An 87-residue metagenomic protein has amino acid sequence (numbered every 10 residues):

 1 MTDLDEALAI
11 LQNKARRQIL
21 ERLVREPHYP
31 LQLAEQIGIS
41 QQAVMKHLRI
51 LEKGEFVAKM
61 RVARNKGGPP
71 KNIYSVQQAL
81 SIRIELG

Functional and structural regions predicted by a protein language model:
M1-A9: Short, Lys/Arg-enriched N-terminal segment that forms or immediately precedes the first helix of a structured domain
A9-R16: Short helix-coil-helix linker/hinge
K14, R25-Q32: Short capping segments at the starts of secondary-structure elements
E35, E52-K53: Alpha-helical residues within the helix-turn-helix
Q42: Key DNA-contact positions within bacterial/archaeal DNA-binding proteins
G54-G68: Beta-hairpin "wing" of winged helix-turn-helix
N65-G87: Conserved segment of winged-helix/HTH DNA-binding domains
